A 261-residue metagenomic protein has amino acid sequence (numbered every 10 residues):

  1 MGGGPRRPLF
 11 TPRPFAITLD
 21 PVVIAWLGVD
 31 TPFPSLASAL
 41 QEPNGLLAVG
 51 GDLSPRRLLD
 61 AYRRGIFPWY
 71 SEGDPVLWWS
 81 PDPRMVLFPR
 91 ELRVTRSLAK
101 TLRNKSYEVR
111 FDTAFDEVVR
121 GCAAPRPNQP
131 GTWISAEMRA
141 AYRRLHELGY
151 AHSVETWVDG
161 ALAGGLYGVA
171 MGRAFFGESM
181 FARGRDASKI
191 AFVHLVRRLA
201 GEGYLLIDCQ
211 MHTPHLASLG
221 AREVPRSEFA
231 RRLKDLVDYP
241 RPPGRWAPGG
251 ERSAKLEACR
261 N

Functional and structural regions predicted by a protein language model:
M1-R6: Compositionally biased, low-complexity flexible segments
F10-N261: N-acyltransferase acceptor-side catalytic subdomain
